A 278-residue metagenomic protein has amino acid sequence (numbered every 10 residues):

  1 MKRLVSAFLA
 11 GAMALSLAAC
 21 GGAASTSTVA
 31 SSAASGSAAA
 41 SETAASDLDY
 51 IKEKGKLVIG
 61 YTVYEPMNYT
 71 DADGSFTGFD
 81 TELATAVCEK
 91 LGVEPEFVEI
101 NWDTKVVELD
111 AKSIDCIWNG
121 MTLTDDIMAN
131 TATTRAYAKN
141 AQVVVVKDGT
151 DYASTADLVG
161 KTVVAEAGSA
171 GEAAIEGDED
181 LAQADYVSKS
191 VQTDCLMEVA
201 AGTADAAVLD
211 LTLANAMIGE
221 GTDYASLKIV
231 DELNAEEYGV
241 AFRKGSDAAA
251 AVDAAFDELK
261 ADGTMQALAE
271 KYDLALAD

Functional and structural regions predicted by a protein language model:
L17-S37: Bacterial lipoprotein signal-peptidase II cleavage site
T28, V146-V163: Flexible hinge/capping segments at coil-to-helix
A40, A45, A170-S190, A225-I229 (+1 more regions): Ligand-binding clefts/hinges and TM-proximal coupling segments of bilobed small-molecule sensing domains
E42-G120: Extracytoplasmic small-molecule ligand-binding "clamshell" domains of the periplasmic binding protein/Venus flytrap
T81-K90, T162, S169, N215 (+1 more regions): Extended ligand-binding regions for polar small-molecule ligands
E89-K90, V98-E99, D103-I117, N130-A132 (+3 more regions): Short helices/loops that flank or line small-molecule/ion binding pockets
M121-A129, A174-G177, A200-A201, D205-N234: A ligand-binding cleft/hinge motif common to bilobed small-molecule-binding domains
K139-V146, L211, N215, G219-D257 (+1 more regions): Periplasmic-binding protein-like
